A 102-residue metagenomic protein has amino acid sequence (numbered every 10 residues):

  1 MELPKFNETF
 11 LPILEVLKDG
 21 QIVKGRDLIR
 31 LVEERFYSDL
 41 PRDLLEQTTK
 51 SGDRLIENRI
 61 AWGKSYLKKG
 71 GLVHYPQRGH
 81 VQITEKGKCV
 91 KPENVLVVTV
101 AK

Functional and structural regions predicted by a protein language model:
E2-P4, E33-A61: Short, positively charged loop/turn segments that connect secondary-structure elements
K5-T9, L28, I56: N-terminal positioning helix adjacent to the helix-turn-helix/winged-helix DNA-binding module
F10-E15: Hydrophobic residues on short alpha-helical segments
L17-D27: Short capping segments at the starts of secondary-structure elements
K64-S65: Short, hydrophobic-biased segments on the C-terminal half of alpha helices that form "recognition helices"
K68-R78: A short, conserved structural fragment
G79-E85: Minor-groove-contacting beta-hairpin "wing" of winged helix-turn-helix DNA-binding domains
K86-K102: Short, amphipathic alpha-helical interaction segments positioned at domain boundaries
